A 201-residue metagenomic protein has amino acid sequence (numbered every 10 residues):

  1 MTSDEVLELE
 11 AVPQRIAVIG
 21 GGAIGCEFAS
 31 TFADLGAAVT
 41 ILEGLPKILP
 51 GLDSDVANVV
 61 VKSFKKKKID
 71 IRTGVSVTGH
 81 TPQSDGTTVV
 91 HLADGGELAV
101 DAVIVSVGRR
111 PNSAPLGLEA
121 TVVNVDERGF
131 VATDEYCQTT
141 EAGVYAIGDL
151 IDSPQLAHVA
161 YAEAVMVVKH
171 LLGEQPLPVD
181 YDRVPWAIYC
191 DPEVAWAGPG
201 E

Functional and structural regions predicted by a protein language model:
M1-P13, E97-P178: FAD-site-proximal beta/loop scaffold in flavoenzymes
D4, L35-E135: A Rossmann-like FAD-binding core segment of flavoenzymes
V18-I19, L42: Hydrophobic residues in beta-strands of the RecA-like P-loop NTPase core, especially within AAA+ ATPase
I19-G22, D149: Glycine-rich Rossmann-fold phosphate-binding loop(s) that bind the pyrophosphate of adenine dinucleotide cofactors
G25-C26: N-terminal Rossmann-fold NAD(P) dinucleotide-binding loop
A29, A33-D34: Gly/Ala-rich phosphate-binding loop of Rossmann-like dinucleotide-binding domains, activating on the conserved
D53, V77-G79, L150-E201: Mid-to-C-terminal Rossmann-like scaffold of FAD/NAD(P)H-dependent oxidoreductases
